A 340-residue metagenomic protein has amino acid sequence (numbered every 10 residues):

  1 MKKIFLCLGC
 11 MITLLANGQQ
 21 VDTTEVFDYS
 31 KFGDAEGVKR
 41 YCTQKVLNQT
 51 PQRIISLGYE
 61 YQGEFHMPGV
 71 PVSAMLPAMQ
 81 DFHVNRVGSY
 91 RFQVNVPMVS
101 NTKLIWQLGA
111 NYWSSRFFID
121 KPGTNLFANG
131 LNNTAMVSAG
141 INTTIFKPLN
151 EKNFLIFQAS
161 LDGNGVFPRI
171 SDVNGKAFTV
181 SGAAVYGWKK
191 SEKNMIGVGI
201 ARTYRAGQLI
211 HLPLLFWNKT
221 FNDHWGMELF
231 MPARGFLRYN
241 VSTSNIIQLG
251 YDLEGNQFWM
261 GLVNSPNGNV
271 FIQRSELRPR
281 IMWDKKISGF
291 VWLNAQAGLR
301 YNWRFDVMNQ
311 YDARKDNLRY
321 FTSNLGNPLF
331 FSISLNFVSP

Functional and structural regions predicted by a protein language model:
M1-T23, S339-P340: Bacterial Sec-dependent N-terminal signal peptides
D22-F154, Q158-S171, T179-A183: Transmembrane beta-barrel domains of bacterial outer-membrane proteins
Q49-I55, T102-L108, E151-F157, E192-I196 (+4 more regions): Outer-envelope beta-barrel architecture signal
Y59-F65, A110-F118, L161-F167, I200-A206 (+5 more regions): Transmembrane beta-strands of outer-membrane beta-barrel pores
V84-Y90, N133-A139, N174-V180, L209-P213 (+4 more regions): Residues that define the transmembrane beta-barrel architecture of outer-membrane proteins
V94-M98, T143-K147, W188, K219 (+5 more regions): Residue-level signature of outer-membrane beta-barrel architecture
L215-N218, W283, N324-P340: Outer-membrane beta-barrel "beta-signal"
M227, F236, S244-N317, L329-F330: Outer membrane beta-barrel transmembrane domains
